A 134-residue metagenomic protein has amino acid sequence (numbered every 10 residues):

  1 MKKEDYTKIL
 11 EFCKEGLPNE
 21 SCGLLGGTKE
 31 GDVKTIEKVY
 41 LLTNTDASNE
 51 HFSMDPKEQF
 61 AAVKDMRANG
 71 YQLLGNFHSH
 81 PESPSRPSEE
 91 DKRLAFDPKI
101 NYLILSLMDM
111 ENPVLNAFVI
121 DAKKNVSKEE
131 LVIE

Functional and structural regions predicted by a protein language model:
M1-L73, E82-E134: Conserved beta-strand-loop surface patch within small alpha/beta domains used for substrate/adaptor or ligand engagement
S79: Short, well-ordered beta-to-alpha junction loops that form the rim of enzyme active sites and present histidine/acidic
